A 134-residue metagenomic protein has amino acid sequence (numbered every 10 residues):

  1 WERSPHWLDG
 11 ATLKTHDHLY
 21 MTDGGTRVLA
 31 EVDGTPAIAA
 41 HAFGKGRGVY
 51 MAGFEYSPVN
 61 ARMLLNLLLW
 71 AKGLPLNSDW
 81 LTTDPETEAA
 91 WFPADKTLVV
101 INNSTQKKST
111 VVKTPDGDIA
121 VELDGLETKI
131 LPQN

Functional and structural regions predicted by a protein language model:
W1-N134: A conserved amphipathic helix/loop scaffold that creates a polar/acidic microenvironment used either to coordinate
